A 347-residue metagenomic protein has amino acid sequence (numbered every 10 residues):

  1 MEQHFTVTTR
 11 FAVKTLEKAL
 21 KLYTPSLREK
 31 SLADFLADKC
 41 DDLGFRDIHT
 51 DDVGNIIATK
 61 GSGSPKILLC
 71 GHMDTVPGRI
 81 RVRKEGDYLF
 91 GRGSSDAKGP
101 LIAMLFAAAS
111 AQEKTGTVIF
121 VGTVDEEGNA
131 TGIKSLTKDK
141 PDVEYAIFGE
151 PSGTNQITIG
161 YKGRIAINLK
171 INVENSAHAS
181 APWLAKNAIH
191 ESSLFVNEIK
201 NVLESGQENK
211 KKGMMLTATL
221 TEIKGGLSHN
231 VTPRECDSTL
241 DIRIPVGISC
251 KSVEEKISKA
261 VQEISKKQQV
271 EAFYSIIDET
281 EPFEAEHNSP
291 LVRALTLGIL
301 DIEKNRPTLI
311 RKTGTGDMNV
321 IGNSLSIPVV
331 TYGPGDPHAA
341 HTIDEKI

Functional and structural regions predicted by a protein language model:
M1-L68, E235-T239, V253-K256: N-terminal helical capping/dimerization or prosegment-like subdomains of hydrolases acting on amide or phosphate bonds
V7, S152, I159, I165-I347: Metal-dependent amide/peptide-bond hydrolase catalytic core, centered on the "pita-bread" metallohydrolase fold
K18, F106-E113, L194-N201: Short glycine/serine- and small hydrophobic-enriched flexible loop segments
Y23, C40, A58, L69-H72 (+8 more regions): Buried hydrophobic positions in well-ordered alpha/beta secondary-structure cores of metabolic enzymes
I48-H49, L89-A97, T308-T313: Active-site nucleophile and cofactor-binding loops and adjacent substrate-binding regions of central metabolic enzymes
S64-G122, I343: Active-site metal-coordination/substrate-binding segment of hydrolases, especially metallo-dependent peptidases
K66-L68, L89, E144-F148, A166-N168 (+1 more regions): Short glycine-aspartate micro-motif
K98, I102-A166: Acidic/histidine-rich catalytic neighborhood of metal-dependent amide-processing enzymes
